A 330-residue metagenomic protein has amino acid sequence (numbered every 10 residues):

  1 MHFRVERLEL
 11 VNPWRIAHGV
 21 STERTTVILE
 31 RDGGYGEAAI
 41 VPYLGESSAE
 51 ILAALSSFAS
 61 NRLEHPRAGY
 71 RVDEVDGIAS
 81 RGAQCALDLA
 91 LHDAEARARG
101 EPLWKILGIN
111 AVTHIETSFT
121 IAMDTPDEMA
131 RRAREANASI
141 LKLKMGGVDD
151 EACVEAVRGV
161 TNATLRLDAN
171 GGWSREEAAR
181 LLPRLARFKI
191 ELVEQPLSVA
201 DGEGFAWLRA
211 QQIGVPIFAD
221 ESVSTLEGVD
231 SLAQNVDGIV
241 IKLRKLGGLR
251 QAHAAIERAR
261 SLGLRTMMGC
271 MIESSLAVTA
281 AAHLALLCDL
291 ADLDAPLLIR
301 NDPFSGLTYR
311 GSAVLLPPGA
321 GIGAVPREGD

Functional and structural regions predicted by a protein language model:
M1-L10, A17-S21, T26, M271-D330: Flexible C-terminal active-site loop/helix
V5, G19, D32-R99: Metal- or metallocofactor-binding catalytic centers and their adjacent structured scaffolds across diverse enzyme
L29-R31, L87, G100, L141 (+7 more regions): Conserved, mostly hydrophobic/aromatic
G34, L165-L167, I217-F218, I239: Residue-level marker for buried hydrophobic side chains located in beta-strands that build the well-ordered beta-sheet
A38, G77, F119-I121, L143-M145 (+7 more regions): A cross-domain feature marking catalytic cores of carbohydrate-active enzymes and several ubiquitous metabolic/repair
S56, Q84, D88-D93, E155-R158 (+2 more regions): Predominant activation on well-ordered alpha-helical scaffold segments within soluble catalytic domains
K105-V215: Metal-dependent enolase-superfamily TIM-barrel catalytic cores that perform enediolate-based chemistry
A200-A206, Q211-D294: Catalytic alpha/beta core domains of metabolic enzymes, predominantly
